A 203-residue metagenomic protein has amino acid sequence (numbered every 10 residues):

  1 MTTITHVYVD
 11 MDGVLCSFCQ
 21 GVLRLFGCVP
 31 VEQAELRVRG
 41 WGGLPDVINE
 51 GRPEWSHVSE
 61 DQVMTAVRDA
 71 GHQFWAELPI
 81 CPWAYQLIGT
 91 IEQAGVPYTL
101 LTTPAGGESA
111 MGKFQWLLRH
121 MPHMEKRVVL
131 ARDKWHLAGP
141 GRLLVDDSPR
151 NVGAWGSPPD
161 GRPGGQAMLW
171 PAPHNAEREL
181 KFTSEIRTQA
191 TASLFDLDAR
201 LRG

Functional and structural regions predicted by a protein language model:
M1-T65: Active-site neighborhood of HAD-like aspartate-dependent phosphohydrolases
R68-L100, G107-M111: Short, acidic loop-to-helix structural element flanking the phosphoryl-transfer center in phosphate-processing enzymes
L101-V145, P149-G156: Substrate-recognition "cap/lid" segment bordering the active-site pocket of phosphatases
R127-A131, T183-L197: Short acidic-hydrophobic, aromatic-tinged amphipathic segments that line or gate anion-handling sites
W135-A138, A192-G203: Short amphipathic alpha-helix with an adjacent loop that forms part of the alpha/beta core around
L143-T191: Acidic, Mg2+-coordinating phosphoryl-transfer loop and its flanking beta/alpha structural elements, shared across
